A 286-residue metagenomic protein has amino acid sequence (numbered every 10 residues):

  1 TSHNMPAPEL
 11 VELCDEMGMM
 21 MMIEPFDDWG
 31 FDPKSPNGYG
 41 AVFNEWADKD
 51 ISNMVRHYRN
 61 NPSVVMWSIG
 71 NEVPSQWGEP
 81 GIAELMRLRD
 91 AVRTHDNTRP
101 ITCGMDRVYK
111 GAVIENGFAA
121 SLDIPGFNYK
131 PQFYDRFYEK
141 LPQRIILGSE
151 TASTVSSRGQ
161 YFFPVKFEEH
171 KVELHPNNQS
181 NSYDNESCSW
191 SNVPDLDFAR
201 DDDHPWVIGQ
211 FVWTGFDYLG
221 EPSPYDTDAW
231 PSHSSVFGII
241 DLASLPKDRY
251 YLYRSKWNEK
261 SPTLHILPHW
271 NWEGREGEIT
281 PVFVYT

Functional and structural regions predicted by a protein language model:
T1-T286: Extended substrate-binding grooves/exosites of carbohydrate-active enzymes
